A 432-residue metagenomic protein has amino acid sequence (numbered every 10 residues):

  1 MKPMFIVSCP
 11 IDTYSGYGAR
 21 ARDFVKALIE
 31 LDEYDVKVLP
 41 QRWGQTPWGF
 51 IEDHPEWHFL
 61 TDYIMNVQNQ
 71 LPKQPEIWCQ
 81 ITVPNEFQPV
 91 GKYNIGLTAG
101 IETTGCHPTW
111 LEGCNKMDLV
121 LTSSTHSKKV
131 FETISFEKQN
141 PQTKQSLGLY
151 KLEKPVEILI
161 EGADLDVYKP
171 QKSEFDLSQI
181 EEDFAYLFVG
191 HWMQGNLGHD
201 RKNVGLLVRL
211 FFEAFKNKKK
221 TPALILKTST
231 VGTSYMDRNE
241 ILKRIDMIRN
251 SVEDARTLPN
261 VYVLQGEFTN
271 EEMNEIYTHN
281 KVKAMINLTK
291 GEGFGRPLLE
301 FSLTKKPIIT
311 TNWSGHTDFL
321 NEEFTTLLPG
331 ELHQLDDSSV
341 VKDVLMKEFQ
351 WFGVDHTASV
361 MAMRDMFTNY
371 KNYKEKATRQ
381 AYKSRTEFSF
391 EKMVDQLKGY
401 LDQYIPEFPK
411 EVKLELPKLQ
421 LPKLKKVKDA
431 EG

Functional and structural regions predicted by a protein language model:
M1-Q74, A223, D395, Y400 (+1 more regions): N-terminal pre-catalytic "stem/leader" segment of glycosyltransferase-like enzymes
I6-S8, Q45-T133: Extended catalytic core of nucleotide-activated donor transferases of GT-like folds
R20-R22, K26-A27, L165-E272: Conserved catalytic-core segment of nucleotide-activated headgroup transferases in glycan assembly
L119-P170: Donor nucleotide-sugar binding/catalytic pocket of nucleotide-sugar-dependent glycosyltransferases
E275-G293, K306: Acidic donor-binding loop of glycosyltransferase active sites
P307-T310, T326-L327: Short hydrophobic beta-strand element within catalytic cores of glycosyltransferases and related nucleotide-activated
T317-D365: Change "using UDP/GDP/dTDP sugars" to "using nucleotide sugars
Q350-A358, T368-G399: A charged, aromatic-enriched C-terminal amphipathic alpha-helix characteristic of glycosyltransferases across folds
